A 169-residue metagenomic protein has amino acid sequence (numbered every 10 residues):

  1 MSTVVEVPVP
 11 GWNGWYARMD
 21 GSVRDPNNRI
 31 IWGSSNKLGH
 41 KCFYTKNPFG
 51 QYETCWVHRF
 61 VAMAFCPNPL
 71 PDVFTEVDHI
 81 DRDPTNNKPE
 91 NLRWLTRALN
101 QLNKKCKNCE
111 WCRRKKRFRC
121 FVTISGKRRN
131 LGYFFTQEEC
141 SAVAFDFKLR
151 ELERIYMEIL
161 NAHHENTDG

Functional and structural regions predicted by a protein language model:
M1-E76, D83-E151, I155-H163: Conserved recognition-core residues within compact binding domains
N166-T167: C-terminal secondary-structure termini that scaffold catalytic or DNA-interacting sites
